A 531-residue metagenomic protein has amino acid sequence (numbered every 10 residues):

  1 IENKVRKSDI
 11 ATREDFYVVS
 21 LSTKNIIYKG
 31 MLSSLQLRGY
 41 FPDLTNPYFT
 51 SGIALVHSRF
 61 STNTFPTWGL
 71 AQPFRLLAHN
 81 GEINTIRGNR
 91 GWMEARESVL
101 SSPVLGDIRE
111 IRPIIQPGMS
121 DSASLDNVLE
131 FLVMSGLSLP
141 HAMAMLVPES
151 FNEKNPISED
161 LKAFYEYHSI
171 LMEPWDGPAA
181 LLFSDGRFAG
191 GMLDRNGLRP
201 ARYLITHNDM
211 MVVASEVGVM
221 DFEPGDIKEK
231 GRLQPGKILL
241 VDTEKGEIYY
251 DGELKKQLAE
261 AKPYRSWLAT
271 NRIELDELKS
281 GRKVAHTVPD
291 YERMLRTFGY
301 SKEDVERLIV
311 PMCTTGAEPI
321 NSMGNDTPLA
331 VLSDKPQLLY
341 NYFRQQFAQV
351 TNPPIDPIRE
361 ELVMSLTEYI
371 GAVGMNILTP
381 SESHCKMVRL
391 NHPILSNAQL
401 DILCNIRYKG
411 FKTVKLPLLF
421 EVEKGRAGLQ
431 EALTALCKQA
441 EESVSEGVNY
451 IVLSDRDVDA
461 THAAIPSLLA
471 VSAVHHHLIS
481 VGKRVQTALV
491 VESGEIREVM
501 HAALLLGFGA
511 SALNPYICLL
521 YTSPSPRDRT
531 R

Functional and structural regions predicted by a protein language model:
I1-E382, S396, I406-R407, R531: Conserved short alpha-helical segments that host acidic/polar catalytic motifs at enzyme active sites
P47, Q72, P328-I479: Non-catalytic terminal/interface segments that mediate subunit docking, oligomerization, and allosteric communication
P47-F49, M134-L139, N196, K409 (+3 more regions): Secondary-structure transition/capping motifs at alpha-helix termini and the adjoining loop/turn into the next element
D126, S472, H476, A503-L504: Feature representing long, continuous alpha-helical segments
E244, R456-V458, G494, A510 (+1 more regions): Short, ordered loop/turn segments at secondary-structure junctions
A488-E498: Glycine-rich beta-to-alpha transition loops that act as phosphate-gripper elements at the mouths of alpha/beta enzyme
R497-F508: Catalytic cores of alpha/beta
Y521-T530: Conserved small/polar residues in nucleotide/adenosyl-binding loops
